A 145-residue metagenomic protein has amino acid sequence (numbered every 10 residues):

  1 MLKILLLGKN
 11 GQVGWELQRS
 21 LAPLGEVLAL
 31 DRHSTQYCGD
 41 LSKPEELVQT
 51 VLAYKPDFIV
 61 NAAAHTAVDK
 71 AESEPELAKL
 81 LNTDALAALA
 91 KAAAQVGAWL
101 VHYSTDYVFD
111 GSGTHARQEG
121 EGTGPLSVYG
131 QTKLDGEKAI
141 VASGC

Functional and structural regions predicted by a protein language model:
L2-P23: N-terminal Rossmann NAD(P)H-binding glycine-rich loop of SDR-like oxidoreductase domains
L7, L30, I59-A63, L100-T105: SDR active-site strand-loop-helix element
P23-D31: A generic structural motif
D31-E45: Rossmann-fold cofactor-recognition segment
L41-L81: NAD(P)H-binding glycine-rich loop region in Rossmannoid oxidoreductase-like domains and their noncatalytic homologs
Y54, Q95-V96, S143: Helix C-cap/helix->beta junction micro-motif
S73-V101, E137: NAD(P)-cofactor binding segment of oxidoreductase domains
L80, A85-A88, V108-C145: Catalytic helix-loop patch of NAD(P)-dependent Rossmann-fold dehydrogenases
